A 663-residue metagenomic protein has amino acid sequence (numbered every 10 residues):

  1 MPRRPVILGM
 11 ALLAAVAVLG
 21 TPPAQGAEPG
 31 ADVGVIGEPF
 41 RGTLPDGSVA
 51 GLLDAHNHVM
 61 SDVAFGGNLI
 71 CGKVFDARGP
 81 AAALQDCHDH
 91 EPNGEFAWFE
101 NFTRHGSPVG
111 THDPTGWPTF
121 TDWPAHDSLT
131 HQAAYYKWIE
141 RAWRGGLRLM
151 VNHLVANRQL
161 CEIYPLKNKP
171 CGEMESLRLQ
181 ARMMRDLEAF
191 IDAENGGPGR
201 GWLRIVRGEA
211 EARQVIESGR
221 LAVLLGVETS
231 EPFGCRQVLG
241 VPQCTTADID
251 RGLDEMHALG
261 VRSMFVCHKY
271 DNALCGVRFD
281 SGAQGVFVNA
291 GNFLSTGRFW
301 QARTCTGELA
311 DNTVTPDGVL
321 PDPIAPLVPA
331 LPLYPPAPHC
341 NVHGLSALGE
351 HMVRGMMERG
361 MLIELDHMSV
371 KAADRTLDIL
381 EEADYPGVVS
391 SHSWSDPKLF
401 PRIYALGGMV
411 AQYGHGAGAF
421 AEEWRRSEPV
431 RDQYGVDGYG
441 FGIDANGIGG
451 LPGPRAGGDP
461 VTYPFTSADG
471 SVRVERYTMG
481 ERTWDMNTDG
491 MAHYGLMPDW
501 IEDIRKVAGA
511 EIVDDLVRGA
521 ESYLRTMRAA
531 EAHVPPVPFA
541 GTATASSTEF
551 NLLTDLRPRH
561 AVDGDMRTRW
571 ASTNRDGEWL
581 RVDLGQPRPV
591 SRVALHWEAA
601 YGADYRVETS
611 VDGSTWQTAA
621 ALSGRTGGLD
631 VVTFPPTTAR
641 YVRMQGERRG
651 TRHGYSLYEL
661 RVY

Functional and structural regions predicted by a protein language model:
M1-G26: Secretory targeting and sorting signals
G26-C340, A347-R354, A373-E381, V388 (+1 more regions): N-terminal hydrophobic targeting/anchoring segments and the immediately downstream early-domain regions of hydrolases
N68, A532-T544, Y663: Low-complexity, Pro/Thr/Ser/Gly/Ala-rich linker/spacer regions in secreted, extracellular modular proteins
F120-T121, V353-L362, D384-Y385, P587-S591: Short, surface-exposed connector motifs at secondary-structure boundaries
E364-M368: Catalytic beta/alpha-barrel core
P536-D563: Predominantly extracellular/luminal regions of secreted and cell-surface proteins, especially disulfide-bonded
V562-Y663: Aromatic, loop-rich ligand-recognition surfaces of beta-strand-rich domains
